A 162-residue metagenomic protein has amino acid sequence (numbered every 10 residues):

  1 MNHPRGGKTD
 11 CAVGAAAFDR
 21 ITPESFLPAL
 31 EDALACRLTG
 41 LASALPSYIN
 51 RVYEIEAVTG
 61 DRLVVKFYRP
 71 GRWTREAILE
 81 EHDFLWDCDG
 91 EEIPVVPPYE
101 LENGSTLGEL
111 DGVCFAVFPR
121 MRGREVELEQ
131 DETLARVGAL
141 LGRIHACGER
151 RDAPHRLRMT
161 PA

Functional and structural regions predicted by a protein language model:
M1-E102: Conserved NTP-binding catalytic cores of kinases and kinase-like/nucleotidyltransferase enzymes across multiple kinase
A57-H155: ATP-binding pocket architecture of kinase catalytic cores
L157-A162: Glycine-rich, mobile lid/loop segments that gate access to catalytic sites or pores
